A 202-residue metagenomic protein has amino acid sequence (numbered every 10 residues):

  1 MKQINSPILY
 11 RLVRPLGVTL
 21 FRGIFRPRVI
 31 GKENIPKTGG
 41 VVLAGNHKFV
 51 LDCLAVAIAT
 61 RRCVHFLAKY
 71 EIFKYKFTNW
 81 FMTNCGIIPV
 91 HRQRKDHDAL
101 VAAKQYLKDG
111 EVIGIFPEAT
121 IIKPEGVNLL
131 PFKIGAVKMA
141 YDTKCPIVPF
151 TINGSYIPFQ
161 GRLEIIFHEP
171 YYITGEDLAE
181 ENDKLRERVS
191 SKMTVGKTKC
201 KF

Functional and structural regions predicted by a protein language model:
M1-G31, K37, A55, Y75-C85 (+1 more regions): A transmembrane-helix-recognition feature enriched in membrane-embedded lipid enzymes and envelope glyco-/phospholipid
M1-I4, L100-F202: Non-catalytic C-terminal accessory region of glycerolipid acyltransferases and related lyso-lipid remodeling enzymes
L16-G17, N84-V90, A119-P124: Short, basic, glycine/proline-bearing loop/turn elements
R22, K37-R94: Catalytic core of membrane glycerolipid acyltransferases/transacylases, capturing the structured, soluble-facing
F25, V64, L163: Small-molecule pocket liners
V29-I30, I88-H91, I173: Short acidic-hydrophobic, aromatic-tinged amphipathic segments that line or gate anion-handling sites
I35-T38, K108: Flexible, charged surface loops at secondary-structure boundaries
Q93-D96, L129: A conditional alpha-helix N-cap/helix-loop micro-motif detector
